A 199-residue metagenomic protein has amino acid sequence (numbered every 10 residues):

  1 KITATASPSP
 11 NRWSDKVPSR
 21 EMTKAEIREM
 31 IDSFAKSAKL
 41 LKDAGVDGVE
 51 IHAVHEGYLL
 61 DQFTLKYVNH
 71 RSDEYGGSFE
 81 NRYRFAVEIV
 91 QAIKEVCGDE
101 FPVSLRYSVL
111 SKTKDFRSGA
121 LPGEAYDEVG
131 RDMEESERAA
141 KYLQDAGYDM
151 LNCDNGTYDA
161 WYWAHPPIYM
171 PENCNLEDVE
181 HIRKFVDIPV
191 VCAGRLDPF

Functional and structural regions predicted by a protein language model:
K1-F199: Flavin-dependent oxidoreductase catalytic cores
